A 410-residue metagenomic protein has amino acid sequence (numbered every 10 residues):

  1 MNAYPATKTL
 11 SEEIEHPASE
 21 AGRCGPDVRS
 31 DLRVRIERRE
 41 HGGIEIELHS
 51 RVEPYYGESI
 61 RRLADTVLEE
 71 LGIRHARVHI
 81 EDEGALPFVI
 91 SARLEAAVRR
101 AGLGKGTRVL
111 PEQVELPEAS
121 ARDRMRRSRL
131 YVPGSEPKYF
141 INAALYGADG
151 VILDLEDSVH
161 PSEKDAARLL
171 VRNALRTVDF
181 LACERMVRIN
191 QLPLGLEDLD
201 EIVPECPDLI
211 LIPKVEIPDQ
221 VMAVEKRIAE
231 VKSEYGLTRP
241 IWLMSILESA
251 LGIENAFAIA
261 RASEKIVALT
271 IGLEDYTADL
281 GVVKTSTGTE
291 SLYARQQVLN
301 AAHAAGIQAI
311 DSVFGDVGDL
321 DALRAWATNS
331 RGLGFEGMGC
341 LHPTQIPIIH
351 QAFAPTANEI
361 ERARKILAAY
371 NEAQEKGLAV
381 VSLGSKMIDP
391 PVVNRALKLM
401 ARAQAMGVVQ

Functional and structural regions predicted by a protein language model:
M1-A121: N-terminal intrinsically disordered, cationic/polar leader segments that include organellar targeting peptides
S91-A96, R100-Q410: Expand to "…catalyze enediolate/carbanion chemistry for C-C bond making/breaking, isomerization, decarboxylation
